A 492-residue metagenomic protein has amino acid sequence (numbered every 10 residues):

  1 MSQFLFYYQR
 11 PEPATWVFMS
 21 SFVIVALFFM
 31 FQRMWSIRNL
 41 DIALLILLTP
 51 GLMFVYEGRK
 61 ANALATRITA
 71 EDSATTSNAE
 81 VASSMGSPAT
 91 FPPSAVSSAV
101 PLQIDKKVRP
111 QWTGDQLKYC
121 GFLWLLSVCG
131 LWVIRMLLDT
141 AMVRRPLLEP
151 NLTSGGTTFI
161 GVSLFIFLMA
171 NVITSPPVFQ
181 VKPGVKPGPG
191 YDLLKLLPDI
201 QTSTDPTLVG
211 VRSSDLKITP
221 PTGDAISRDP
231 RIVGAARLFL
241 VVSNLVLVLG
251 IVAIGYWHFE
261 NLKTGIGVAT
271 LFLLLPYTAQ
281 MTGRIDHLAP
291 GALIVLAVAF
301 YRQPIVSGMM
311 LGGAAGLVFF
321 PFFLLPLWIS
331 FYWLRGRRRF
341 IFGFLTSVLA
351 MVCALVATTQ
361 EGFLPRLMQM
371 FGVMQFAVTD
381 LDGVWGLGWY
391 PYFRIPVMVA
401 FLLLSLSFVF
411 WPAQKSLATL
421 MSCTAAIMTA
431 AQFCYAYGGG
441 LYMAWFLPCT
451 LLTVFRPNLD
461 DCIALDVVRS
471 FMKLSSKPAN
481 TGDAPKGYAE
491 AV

Functional and structural regions predicted by a protein language model:
M1-V298, Y332-M443, L447, T453-N458: Primarily membrane-embedded glycan-assembly and transfer machineries that use lipid-linked glycans
S2-L5, Q303, S307, F320 (+1 more regions): Alpha-helix initiation and capping sites
L137-P146, R302-M310, Y332-I341, V454-V492: Membrane-interface junctions at the ends of membrane-embedded or membrane-associated helices
I294-V298, I305-S330, M428-F433: Membrane-interface alpha helices of multi-pass inner-membrane proteins
